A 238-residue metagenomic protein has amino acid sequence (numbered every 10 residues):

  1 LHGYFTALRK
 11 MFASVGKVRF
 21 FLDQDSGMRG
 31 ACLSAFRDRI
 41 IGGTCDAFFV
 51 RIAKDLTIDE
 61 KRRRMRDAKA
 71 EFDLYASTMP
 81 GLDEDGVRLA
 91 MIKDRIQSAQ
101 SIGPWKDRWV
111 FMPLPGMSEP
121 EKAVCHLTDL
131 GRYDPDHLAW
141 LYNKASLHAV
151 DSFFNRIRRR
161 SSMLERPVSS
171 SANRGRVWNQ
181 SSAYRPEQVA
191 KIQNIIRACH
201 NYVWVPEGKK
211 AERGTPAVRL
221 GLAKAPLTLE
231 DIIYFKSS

Functional and structural regions predicted by a protein language model:
L1-F21, T228: Short, basic/hydrophobic alpha-helical segments
L1-L8, G43-Y142, S146-F153: Low-complexity, serine/threonine/proline-enriched polar segments
F20-D23, D151, H200, T228: Short, conserved catalytic/metal-binding motifs centered on acidic residues
Q24-S26, F154, D231: Short, flexible loop/turn elements at secondary-structure junctions
S26-F36: A short acidic (Asp/Glu
F36-I40, D46-K54, A172-Q180, E207-I232: C-terminal/domain-terminus segments
V124-C125, W140-N143, L164, A183-P186 (+1 more regions): C-terminal domain-tail junction helix/linker
A145-R176: Short amphipathic alpha-helical "interface-anchor" segments enriched in bulky aromatics
